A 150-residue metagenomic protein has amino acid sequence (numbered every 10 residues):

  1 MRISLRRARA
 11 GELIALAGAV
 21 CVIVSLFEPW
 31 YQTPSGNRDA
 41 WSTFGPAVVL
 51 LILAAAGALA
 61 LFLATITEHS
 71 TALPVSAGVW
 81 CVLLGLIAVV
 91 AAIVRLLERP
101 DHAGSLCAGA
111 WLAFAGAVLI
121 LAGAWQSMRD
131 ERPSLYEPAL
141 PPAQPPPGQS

Functional and structural regions predicted by a protein language model:
M1-S150: Compact integral membrane and secretory-pathway proteins
